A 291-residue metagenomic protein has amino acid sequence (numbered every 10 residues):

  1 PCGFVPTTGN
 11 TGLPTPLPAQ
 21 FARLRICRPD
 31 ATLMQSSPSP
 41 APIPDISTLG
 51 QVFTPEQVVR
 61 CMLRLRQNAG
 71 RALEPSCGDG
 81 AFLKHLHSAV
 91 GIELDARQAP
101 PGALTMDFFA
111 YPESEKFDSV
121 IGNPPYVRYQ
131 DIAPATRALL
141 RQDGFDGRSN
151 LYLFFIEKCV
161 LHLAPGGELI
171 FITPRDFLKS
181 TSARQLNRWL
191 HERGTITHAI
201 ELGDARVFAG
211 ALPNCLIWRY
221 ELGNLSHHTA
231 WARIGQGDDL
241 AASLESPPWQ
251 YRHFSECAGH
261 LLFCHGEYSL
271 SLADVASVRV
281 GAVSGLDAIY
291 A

Functional and structural regions predicted by a protein language model:
C2-N10: Extreme N-terminal basic, low-complexity initiation segments that serve as generic localization/processing leaders
T8, P14-L17: Intrinsically disordered, low-complexity segments enriched in serine/threonine/proline/glycine and often basic
P18-F109, P124-P125, K179-N187: Class I S-adenosyl-L-methionine
A41-I43, A135-D143: Short glycine/proline- and charge-enriched loop/turn segments that cap or connect secondary-structure elements
Q57, A209, L216-A291: C-terminal substrate-recognition regions of SAM-dependent nucleic acid methyltransferases
M62-L63, A72-H85, D107-Y111, E115-A135 (+3 more regions): Conserved proline-anchored active-site loop of SAM-dependent methyltransferases that bridges a beta-strand
G147-D204, W218: Conserved Class I SAM-dependent methyltransferase catalytic core
